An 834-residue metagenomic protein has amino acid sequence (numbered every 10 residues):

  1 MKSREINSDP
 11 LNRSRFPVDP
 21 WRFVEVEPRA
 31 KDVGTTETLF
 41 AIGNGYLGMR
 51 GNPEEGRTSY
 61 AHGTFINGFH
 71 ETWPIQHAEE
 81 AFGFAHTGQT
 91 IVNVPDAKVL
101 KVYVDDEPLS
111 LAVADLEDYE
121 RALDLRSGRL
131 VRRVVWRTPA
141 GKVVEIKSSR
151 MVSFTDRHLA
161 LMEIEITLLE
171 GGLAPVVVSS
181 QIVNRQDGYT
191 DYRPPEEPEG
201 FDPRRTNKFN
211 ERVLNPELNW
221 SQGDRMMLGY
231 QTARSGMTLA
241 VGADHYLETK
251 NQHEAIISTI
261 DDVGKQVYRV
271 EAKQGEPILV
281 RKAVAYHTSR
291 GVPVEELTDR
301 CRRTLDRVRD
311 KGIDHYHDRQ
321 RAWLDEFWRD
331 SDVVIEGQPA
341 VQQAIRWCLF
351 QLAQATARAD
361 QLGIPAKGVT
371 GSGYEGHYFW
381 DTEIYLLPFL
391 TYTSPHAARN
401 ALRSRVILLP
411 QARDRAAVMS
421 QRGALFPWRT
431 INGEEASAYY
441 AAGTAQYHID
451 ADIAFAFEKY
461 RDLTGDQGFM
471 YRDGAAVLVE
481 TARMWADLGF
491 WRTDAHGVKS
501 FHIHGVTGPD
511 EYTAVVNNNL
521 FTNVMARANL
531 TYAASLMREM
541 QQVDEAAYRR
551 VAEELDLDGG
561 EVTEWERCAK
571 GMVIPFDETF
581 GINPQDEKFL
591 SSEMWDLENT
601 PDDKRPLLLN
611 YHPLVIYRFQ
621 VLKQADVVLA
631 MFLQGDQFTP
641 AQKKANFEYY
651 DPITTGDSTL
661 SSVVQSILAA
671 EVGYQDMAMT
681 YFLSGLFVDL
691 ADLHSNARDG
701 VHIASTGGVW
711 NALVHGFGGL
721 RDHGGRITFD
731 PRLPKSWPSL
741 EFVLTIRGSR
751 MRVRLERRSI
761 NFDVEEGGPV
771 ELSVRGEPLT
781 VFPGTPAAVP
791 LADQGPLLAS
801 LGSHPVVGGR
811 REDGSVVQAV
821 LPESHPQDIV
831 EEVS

Functional and structural regions predicted by a protein language model:
K2-Y374, H612-P613, A799-S834: Acidic/polar, glycine-enriched structural segments that form the non-catalytic walls/loops of the carbohydrate-binding
G34-N67, E71, Y385, G433 (+7 more regions): C-terminal capping/lid segments that line or modulate ligand- or cofactor-binding pockets
A85-E145, T639-F647, D651, T659 (+1 more regions): Non-catalytic C-terminal accessory modules of carbohydrate-active enzymes
V99, S110-L111, Q338-R346, T382-P427: Carboxylate/His-rich catalytic cores and anion/metal-binding grooves
I335-Q342, A357-A359, Y392-L402, R461-A476 (+4 more regions): Structural helix-adjacent loops and short alpha-helical linkers that scaffold large soluble proteins
T356-T370, H396-F455, R461-D462, Q467-R472 (+6 more regions): Helix-terminus loop motifs that line ligand-binding clefts
Y378-I407, T531, R538, V551-H702: Active-site core of glycosidic bond-cleaving carbohydrate-active enzymes
M484-L557: Acidic/histidine-rich catalytic neighborhood
